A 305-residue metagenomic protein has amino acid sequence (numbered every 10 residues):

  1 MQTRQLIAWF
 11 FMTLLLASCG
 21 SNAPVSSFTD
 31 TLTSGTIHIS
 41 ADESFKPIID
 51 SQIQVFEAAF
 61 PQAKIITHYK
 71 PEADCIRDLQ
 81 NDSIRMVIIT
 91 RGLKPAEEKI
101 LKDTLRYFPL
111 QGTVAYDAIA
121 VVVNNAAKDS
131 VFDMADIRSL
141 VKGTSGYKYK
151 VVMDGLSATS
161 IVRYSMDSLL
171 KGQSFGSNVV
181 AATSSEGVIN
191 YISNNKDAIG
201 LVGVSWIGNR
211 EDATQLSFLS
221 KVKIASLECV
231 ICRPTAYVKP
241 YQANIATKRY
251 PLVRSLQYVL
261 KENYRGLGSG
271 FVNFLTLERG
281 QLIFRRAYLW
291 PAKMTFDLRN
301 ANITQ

Functional and structural regions predicted by a protein language model:
M1-A8: Bacterial N-terminal signal peptides that target proteins for export
A8-S18: Bacterial N-terminal signal peptides
C19-F60, G112-D117, V122-Q305: Exported/periplasmic ABC-transporter solute-binding proteins
S40, I66, R85-I88: Short, conserved beta-strand segments within well-ordered enzyme catalytic domains that often line or immediately flank
A41-D42, P71-C75, D82, G270: Glycine-centered small-residue hotspots that permit tight backbone geometry or close packing
Q62-I76: Central regulatory/effector-binding core of bacterial HTH transcription factors
A73-T104, R210: Pocket-flanking alpha-helical
R106-L110: Periplasmic N-terminal soluble interaction domains immediately after the signal peptide in Gram-negative
